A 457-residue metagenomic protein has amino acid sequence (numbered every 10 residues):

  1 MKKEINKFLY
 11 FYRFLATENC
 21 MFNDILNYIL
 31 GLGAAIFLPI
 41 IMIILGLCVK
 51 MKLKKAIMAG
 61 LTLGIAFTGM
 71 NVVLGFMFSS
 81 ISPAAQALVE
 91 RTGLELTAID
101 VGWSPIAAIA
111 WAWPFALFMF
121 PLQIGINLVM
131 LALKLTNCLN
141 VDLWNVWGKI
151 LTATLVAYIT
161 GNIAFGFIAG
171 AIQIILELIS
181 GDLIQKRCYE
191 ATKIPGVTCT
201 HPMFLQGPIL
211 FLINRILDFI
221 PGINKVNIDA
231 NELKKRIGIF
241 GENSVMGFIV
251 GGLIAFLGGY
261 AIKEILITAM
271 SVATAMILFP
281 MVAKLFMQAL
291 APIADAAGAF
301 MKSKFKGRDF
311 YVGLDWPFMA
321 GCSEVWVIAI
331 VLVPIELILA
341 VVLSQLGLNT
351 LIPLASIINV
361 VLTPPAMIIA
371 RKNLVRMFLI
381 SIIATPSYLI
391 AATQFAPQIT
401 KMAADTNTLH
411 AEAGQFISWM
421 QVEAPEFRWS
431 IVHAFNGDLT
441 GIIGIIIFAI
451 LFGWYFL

Functional and structural regions predicted by a protein language model:
M1-C20: N-terminal amphipathic/basic-hydrophobic helices that include classical n-h-c signal peptides and signal-anchor
L15-N19, I43, L63, W103 (+5 more regions): Residue-level detector of solvent-exposed, low-hydrophobicity positions
C20-V73, P114-Y311, D315, I338 (+3 more regions): Signature of multi-pass transmembrane helix bundles
L38-I41, I81, A85-I106, P208 (+2 more regions): Helix-loop-helix junctions within the multi-pass membrane cores of secondary transporters/permeases
A59, A66-L117: Membrane helical hairpin/interfacial module
M77-S82, A391-D405: Hydrophobic alpha-helical transmembrane segments in multi-pass integral membrane proteins
S79-S82, S104, S180-G181, S244 (+9 more regions): Generic serine detector
A269, A273, L332, E336 (+1 more regions): Alpha-helical transmembrane segments of secretory-pathway, organelle, and plasma-membrane proteins
